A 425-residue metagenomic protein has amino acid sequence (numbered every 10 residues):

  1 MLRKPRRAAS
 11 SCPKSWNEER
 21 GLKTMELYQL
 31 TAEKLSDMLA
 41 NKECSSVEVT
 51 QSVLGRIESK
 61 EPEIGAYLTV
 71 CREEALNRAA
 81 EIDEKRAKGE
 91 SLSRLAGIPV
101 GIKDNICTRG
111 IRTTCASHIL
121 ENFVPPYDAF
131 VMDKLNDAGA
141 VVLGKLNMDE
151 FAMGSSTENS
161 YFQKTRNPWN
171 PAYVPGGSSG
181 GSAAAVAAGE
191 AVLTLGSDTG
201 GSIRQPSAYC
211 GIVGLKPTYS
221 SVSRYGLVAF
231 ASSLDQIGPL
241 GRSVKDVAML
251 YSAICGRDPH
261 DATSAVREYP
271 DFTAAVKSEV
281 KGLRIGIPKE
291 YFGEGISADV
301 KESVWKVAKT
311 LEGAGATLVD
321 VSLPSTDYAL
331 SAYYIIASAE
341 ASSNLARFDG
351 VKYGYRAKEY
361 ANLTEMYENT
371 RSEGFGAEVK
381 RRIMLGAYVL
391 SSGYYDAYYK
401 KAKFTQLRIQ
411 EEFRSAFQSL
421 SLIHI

Functional and structural regions predicted by a protein language model:
R3, S11-P13, E18-N77, V300 (+1 more regions): An N-terminal boundary/leader segment
S46-Q51, A80-D83, I296-S322, Y353-Y355 (+2 more regions): Acyltransferase
V53, A75, V247, I285 (+3 more regions): Residue-level signal for inorganic ion chemistry
A75-N77, K85-S160: Acidic/His- and Gly-rich active-site-bordering loop/insert found across diverse amide/peptide-bond hydrolases
L95-C115, A274-G286, A339-Q410: Short helix-loop capping/hinge segments that flank enzyme active sites or metal/cofactor-binding pockets
Y127-R257: Short glycine/serine-rich loop segments
K216-V307, T364-N369: A short helix-breaking turn/cap at a secondary-structure junction
I423-I425: Conserved small/polar residues in nucleotide/adenosyl-binding loops
